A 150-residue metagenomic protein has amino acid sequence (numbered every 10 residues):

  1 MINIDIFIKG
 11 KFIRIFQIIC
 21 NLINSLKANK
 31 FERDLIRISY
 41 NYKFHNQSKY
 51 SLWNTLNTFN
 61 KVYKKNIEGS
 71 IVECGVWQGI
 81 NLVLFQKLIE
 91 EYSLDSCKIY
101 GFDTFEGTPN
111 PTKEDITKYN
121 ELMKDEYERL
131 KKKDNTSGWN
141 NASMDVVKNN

Functional and structural regions predicted by a protein language model:
M1-H45: Membrane-proximal basic amphipathic "stem/tether" segments
I2-K11, F59, V76-G79, Q86: A broadly tuned "polar low-complexity/structure-edge" signature
C20-K27, Y50-L56, E114: Short, functional N-terminal and low-complexity linear motifs
N29-K49, K65-N150: S-adenosylmethionine/decaboxylated-SAM
N54-N66: Conserved alpha-helix/loop element of class I SAM-dependent methyltransferases that forms part of the SAM/SAH-binding
